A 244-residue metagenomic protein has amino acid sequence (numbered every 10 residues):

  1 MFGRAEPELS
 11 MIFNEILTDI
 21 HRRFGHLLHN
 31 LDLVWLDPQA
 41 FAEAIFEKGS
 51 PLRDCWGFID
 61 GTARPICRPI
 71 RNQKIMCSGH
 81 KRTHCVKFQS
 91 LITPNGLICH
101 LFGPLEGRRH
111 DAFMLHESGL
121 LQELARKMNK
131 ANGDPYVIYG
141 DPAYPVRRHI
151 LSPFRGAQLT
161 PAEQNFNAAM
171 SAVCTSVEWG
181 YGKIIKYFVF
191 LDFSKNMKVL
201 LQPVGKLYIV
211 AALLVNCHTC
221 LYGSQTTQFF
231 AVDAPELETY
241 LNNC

Functional and structural regions predicted by a protein language model:
M1-C244: Short, well-ordered secondary-structure "scaffold" segments embedded in the functional core of diverse domains
